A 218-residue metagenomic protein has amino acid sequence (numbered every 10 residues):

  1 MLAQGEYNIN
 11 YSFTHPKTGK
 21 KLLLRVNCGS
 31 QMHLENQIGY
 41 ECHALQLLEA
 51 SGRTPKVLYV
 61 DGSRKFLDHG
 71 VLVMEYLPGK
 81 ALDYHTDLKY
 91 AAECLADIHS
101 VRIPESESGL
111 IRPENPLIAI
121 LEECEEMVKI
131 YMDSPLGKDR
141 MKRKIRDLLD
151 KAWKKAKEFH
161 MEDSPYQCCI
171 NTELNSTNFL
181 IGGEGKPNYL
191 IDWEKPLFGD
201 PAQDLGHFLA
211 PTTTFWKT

Functional and structural regions predicted by a protein language model:
L2, E6-E126, I130, P135-L136 (+1 more regions): ATP-binding pocket architecture of kinase catalytic cores
E6-H15, G19, L23-L24, W153-L205: Active-site acidic catalytic loop and adjacent metal/ATP-binding pocket of ATP-dependent phosphoryl transfer enzymes
S30, K80, F159, W193 (+1 more regions): Alpha-helix C-capping/helix-to-loop hinge sites
D61, R102, G183, L209-A210: Residues that line or immediately flank small-molecule/substrate-binding pockets and catalytic motifs
I103-T172, S176, L180-G185: An alpha-helical support segment within catalytic cores of ATP-dependent transferases
Q203-T218: Active-site activation/catalytic loop segments of kinase-like enzymes and analogous catalytic loops in related
